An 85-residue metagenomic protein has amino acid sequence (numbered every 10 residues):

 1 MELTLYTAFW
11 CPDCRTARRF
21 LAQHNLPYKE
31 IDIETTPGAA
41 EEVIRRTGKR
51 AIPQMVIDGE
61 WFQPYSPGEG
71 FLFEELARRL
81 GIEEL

Functional and structural regions predicted by a protein language model:
M1-P27: Local sequence-structure signature of Cys/Sec-based thiol-disulfide redox active-site neighborhoods
A8, E34, P67: Conserved residues at beta->alpha junctions
C11-C14, P37, G70: Loop/helix-junction capping segments adjacent to catalytic residues or to phosphate/diphosphate-binding pockets
P12, E34, Q63: Nucleotide phosphate-binding site architecture
T16, F20, I44-R45, E69-F71 (+1 more regions): Non-catalytic interaction surface on structured domains
Y28-E30, W61: Conserved beta-strand scaffold positions in the cores of enzyme catalytic domains, especially in NTP/NDP-utilizing
D32-R50, V56, R78-E83: Thioredoxin-like thiol-disulfide oxidoreductase module
I57-L85: Non-catalytic, surface beta->alpha helical segment in thiol-disulfide oxidoreductase systems
